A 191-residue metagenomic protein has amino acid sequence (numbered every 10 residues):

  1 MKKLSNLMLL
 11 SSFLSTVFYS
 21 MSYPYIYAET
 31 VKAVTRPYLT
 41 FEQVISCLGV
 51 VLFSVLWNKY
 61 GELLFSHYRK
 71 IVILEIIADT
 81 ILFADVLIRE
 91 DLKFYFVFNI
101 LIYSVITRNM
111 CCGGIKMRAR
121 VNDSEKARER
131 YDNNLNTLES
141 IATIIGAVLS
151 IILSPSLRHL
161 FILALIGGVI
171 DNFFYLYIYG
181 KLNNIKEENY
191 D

Functional and structural regions predicted by a protein language model:
M1-K2, K181-D191: Juxtamembrane intracellular "pre-TM" segments in multi-pass secondary transporters
M1-V51: Helix-loop boundary and gating motifs at the non-cytosolic
F13, L82, L92-C111: Hydrophobic core of transmembrane alpha-helices in multi-pass small-molecule transporters, especially MFS/SLC-type
A28, N58-Y60, T143-A164: Transmembrane alpha-helix termini and helix-breaking/packing motifs in multi-pass membrane transporters
L52-S66: Helix-to-loop junctions at the C-terminal end of transmembrane segments in multipass secondary transporters
R69-A84: Structural signature of the two symmetry-related core transmembrane helices
Y103-L138: Cytoplasmic helix-loop-helix junction between adjacent transmembrane helices in 12-TM secondary transporters
H159-Y177: Symmetry-related core transmembrane helices of the 12-TM Major Facilitator Superfamily/SLC fold
